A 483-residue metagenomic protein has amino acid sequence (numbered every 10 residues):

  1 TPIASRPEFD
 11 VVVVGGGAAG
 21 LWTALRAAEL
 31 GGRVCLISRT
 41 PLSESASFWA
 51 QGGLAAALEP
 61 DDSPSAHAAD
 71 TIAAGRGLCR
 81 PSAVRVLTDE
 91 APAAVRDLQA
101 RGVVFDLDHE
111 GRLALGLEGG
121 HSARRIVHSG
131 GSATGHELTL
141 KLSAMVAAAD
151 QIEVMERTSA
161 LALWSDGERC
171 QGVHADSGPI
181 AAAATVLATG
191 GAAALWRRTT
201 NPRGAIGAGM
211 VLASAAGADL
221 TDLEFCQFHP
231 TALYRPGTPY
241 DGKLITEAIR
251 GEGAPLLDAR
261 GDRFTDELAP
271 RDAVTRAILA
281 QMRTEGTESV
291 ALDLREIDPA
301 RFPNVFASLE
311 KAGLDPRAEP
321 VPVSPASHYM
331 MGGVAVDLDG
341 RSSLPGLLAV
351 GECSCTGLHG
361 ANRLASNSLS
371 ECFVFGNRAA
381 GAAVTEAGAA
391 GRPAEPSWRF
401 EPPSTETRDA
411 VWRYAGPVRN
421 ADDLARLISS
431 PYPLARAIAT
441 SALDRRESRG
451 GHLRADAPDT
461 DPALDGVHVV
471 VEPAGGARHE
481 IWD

Functional and structural regions predicted by a protein language model:
T1-F9, A18, R26, L30-G32 (+13 more regions): Glycine- and aromatic-enriched mobile tails/lids
V12-V14, I180-T189: Short hydrophobic core segments
G32-S38, D222: Short beta-strand "acidic-cap" motif of Rossmann-like dinucleotide-binding folds
T40-I72, R76, Y240-D241: Conserved N-terminal glycine-rich FAD pyrophosphate-binding loop of Rossmann-like flavoproteins
L42, L212, A218-V321, F373 (+1 more regions): An anion/pyrophosphate-binding glycine-rich loop and adjacent beta-alpha core in soluble alpha-beta enzymes
A74-A114: Rossmann-like flavin
C79-P92, I126-A144, M155, T199-G207 (+2 more regions): Short beta-strand to alpha-helix junction loop
Q99-D176, A188, A232-P236, L256: Conserved redox-cofactor binding core of oxidoreductases
